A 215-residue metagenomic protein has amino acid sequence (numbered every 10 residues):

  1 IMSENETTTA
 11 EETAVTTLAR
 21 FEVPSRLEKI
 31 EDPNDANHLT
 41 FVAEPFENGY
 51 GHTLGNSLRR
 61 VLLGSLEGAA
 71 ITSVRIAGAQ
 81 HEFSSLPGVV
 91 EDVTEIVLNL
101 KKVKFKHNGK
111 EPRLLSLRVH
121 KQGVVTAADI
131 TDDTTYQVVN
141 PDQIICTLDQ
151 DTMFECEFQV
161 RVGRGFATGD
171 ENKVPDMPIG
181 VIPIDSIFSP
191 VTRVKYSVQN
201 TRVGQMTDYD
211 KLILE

Functional and structural regions predicted by a protein language model:
I1-E215: Protein-protein interaction/assembly regions in multi-subunit complexes
